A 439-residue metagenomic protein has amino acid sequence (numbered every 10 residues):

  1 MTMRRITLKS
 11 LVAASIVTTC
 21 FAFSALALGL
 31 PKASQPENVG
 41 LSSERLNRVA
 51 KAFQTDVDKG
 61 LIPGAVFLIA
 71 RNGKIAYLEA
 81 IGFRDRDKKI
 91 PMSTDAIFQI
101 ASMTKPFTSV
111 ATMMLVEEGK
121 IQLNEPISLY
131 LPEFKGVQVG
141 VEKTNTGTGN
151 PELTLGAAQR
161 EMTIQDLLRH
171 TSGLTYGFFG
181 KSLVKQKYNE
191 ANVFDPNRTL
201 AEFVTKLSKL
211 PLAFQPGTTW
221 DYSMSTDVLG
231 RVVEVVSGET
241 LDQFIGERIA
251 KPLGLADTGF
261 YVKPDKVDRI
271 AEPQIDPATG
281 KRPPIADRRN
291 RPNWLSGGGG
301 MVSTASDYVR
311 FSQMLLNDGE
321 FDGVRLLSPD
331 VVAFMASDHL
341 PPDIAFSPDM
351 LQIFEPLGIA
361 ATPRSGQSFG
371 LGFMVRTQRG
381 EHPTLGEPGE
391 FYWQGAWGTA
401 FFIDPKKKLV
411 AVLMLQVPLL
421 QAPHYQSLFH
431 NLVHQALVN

Functional and structural regions predicted by a protein language model:
T2-S15: Bacterial N-terminal signal peptides that target proteins for export
V12-A25: Bacterial N-terminal signal peptides
L30-P31, Q35-I100, K120-Q122, G136-N145 (+2 more regions): Short, conserved catalytic-motif segment at the N-terminal edge
S42, K105, T304: Short, conserved phosphate/pyrophosphate- and ester-handling motifs at nucleotide-, phospho-/glycolipid
N47-F53, F67, G73, F98-I127 (+4 more regions): Active-site SXXK
L129-L385: Short, surface-exposed loop or secondary-structure junction motifs that flank catalytic or metal-binding residues
F401-F402, K408-V417: Short, well-ordered beta-strand elements
